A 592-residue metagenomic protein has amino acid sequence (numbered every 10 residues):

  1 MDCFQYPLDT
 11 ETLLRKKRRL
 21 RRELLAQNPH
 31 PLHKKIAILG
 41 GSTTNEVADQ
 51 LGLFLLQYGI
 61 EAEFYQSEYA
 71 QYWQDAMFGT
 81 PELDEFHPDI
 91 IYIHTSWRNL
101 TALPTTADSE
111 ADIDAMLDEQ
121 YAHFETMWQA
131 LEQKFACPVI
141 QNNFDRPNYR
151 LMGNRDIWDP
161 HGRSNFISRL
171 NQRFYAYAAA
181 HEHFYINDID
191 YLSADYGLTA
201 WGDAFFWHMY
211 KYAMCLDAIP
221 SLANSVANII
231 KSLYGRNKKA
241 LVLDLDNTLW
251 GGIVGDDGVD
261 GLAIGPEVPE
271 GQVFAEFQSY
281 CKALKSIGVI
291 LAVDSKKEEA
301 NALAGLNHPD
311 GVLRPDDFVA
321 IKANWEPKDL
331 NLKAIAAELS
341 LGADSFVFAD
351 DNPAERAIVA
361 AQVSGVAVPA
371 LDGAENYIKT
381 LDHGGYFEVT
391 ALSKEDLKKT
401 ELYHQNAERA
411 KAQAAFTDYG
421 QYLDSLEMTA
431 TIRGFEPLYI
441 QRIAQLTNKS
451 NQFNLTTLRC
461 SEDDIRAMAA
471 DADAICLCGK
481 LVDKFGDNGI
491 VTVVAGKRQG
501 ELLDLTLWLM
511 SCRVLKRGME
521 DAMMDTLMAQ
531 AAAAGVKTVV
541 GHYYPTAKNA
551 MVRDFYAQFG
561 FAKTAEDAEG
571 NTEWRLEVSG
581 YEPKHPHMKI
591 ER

Functional and structural regions predicted by a protein language model:
D2-S67: Serine-esterase "nucleophile elbow" of acetyl-processing enzymes
L25-H33, Q50, Y58-G59, E63-S67 (+3 more regions): Alpha-helical cap/lid subdomain in secreted, periplasmic, or secretory-pathway luminal O-acyl-processing enzymes
K239-V254: Asp-based phosphoryl-transfer active-site loop
Q272, E276-N307, K322, V359 (+4 more regions): Substrate-recognition element of Asp-dependent hydrolases with the DxDx(T/V) motif
L332-P353, V359: Conserved Lys-Pro-Asp/Glu-containing loop-to-beta segment of HAD-superfamily phosphomonoesterases, centered on
A360, S364-L426, A529-R592: Terminal substrate-recognition subdomain of acyl/acetyltransferases
T431-S511: A conserved beta-strand-loop-helix scaffold within acyl/acetyltransferase catalytic domains
K484, I490-D567: Acyl-donor binding region in acyl/amide transferases
